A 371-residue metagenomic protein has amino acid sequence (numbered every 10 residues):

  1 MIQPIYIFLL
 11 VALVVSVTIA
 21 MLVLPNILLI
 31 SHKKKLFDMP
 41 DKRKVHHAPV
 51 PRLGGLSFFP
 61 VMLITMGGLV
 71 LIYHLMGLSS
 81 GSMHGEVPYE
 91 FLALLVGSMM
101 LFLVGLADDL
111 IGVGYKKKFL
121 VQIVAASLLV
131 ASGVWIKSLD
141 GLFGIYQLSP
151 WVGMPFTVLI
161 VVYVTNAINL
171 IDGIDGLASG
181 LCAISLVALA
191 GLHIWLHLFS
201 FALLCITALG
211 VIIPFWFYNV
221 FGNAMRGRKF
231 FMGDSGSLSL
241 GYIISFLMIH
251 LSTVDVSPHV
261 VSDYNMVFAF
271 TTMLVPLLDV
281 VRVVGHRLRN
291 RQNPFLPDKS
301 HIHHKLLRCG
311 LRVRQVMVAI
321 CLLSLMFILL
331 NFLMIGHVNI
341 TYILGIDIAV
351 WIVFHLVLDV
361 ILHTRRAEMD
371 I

Functional and structural regions predicted by a protein language model:
I2-K35, M62-L75, G81-H84, P88 (+3 more regions): Alpha-helical transmembrane segments
M39-L53, R228-G233: Juxtamembrane helix-capping/reentrant segments at transmembrane boundaries
A48-P51, M83-L92, G144-M154, A269: Short aromatic-rich membrane-water interface segments that cap or initiate transmembrane helices in multi-pass membrane
P51-L71, S127-A131: A generic, lipid-embedded transmembrane alpha helix
T65-S82, F102-V113, A131-F143, S252: Transmembrane alpha-helix boundary signature
S82-V124, L129: Hydrophobic alpha-helical hairpins/lids featuring a short glycine-rich hinge
P155-T165, L177-A178: Function-critical hydrophobic alpha-helical transmembrane segments in multi-pass membrane proteins
